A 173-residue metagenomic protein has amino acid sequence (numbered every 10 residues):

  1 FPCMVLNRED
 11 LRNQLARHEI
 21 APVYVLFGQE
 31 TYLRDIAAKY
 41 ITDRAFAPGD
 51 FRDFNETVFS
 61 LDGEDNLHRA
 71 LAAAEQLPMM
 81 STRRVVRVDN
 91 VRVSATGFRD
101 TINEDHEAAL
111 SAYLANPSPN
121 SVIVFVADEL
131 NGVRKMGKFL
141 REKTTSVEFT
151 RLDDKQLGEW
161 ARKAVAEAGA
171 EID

Functional and structural regions predicted by a protein language model:
F1-D173: Conserved beta/loop motifs at nucleotide-recognition and modification sites
